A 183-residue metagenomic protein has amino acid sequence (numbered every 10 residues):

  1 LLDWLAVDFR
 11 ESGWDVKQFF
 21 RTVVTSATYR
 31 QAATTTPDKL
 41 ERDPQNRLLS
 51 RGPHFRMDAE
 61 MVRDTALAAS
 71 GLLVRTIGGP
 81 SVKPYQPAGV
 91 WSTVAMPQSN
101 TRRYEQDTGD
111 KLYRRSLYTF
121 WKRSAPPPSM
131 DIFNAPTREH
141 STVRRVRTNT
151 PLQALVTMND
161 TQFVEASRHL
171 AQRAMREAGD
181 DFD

Functional and structural regions predicted by a protein language model:
L1-A6, D15-V16, F20, D183: Extended, hydrophobic alpha-helical segments in both membrane/secreted and soluble proteins
R10, K17, R30-F182: An acidic, gly/pro-interrupted, aromatic-rich
V24: Acidic, mature catalytic/reactive cores of soluble proteins
